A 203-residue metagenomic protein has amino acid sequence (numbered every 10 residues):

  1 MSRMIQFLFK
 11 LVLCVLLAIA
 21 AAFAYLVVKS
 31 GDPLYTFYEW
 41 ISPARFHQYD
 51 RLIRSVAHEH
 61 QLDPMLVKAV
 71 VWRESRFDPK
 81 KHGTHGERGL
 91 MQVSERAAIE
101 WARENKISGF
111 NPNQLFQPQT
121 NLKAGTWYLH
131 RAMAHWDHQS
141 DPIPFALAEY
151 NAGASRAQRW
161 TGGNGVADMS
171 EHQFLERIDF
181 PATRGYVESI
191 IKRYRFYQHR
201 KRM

Functional and structural regions predicted by a protein language model:
M1-Y25: N-terminal Sec-pathway targeting helices
K29-P79, T84, A102, Q119 (+1 more regions): Export/targeting segments at the very N-terminus of extracytoplasmic proteins
R51-S55, K68, I99, K123-H130 (+4 more regions): Solvent-exposed, polar/charged alpha-helical surfaces in well-ordered, non-transmembrane soluble domains, broadly
L66-K68, K81, F110-P112, D137-A148: Surface-exposed patches in mature extracellular/periplasmic domains of secreted proteins
S75-D78, A97-E100, A152-A157: Solvent-exposed loop/turn segments at secondary-structure junctions within structured extracellular/periplasmic domains
H85-S108, K123-L129, M169: Substrate-binding/active-site groove segments that recognize and process beta-1,4-linked N-acetyl-hexosamine
F110-T120: A short, structured beta-strand-centered segment in the mid-to-C-terminal lobe of catalytic cores from group-transfer
F145-M203: Catalytic and substrate-binding regions of cell-wall glycan-acting enzymes that process beta-1,4-linked
